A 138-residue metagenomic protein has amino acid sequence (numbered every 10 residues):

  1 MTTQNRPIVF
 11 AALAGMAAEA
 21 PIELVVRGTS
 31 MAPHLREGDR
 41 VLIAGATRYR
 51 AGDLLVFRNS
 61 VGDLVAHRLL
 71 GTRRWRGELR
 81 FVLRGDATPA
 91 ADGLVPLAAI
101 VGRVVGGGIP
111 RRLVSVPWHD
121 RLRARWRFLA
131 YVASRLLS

Functional and structural regions predicted by a protein language model:
M1-S138: Extended hydrophobic leader/signal-anchor segments used for secretion and membrane insertion
